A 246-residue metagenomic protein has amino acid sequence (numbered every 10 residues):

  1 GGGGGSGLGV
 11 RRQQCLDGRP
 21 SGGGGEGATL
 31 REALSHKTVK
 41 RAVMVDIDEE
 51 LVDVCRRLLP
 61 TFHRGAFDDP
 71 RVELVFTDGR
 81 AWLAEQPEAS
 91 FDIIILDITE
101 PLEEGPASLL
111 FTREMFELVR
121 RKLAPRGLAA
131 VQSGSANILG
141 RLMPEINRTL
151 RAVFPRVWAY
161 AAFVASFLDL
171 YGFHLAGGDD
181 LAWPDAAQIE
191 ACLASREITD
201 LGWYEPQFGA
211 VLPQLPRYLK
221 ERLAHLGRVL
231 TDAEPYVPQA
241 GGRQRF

Functional and structural regions predicted by a protein language model:
G2-A130, N137-I146: The AdoMet/dcAdoMet-binding core of the Class I SAM-like
E32, H36, T149-V153, G178: Alpha-helical structural signal in soluble globular domains
W82, F91, F111, F116 (+4 more regions): Aromatic side chains
I93, L123, R151-A152, P184-A187: Solvent-exposed soluble domains appended to multi-pass membrane proteins
E100, S135, F163-A165: Active-site-proximal loop/turn and secondary-structure-junction residues that shape catalytic pockets, frequently
F116-E117, R141-V164, H174: Conserved Class I S-adenosyl-L-methionine
Y160-F246: Soluble small-group transferase modules, centered on the S-adenosyl donor enzyme superfamily
